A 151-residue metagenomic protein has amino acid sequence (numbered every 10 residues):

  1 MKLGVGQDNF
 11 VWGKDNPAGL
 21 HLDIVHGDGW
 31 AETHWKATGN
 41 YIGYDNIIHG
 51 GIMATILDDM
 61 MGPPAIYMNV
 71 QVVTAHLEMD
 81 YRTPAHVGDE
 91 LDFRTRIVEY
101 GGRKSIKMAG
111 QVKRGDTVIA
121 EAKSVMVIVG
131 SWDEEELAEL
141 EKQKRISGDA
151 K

Functional and structural regions predicted by a protein language model:
M1-G39, A138, K142-K151: Non-catalytic linker/capping segments at the edges of enzyme domains
M1-K2, H86-V87, V98-K151: HotDog/MaoC-like acyl-thioester-processing domains
V25-G27, R96-Y100: Short beta-strand micro-motifs enriched in acidic
E32-T55: A conserved, well-ordered hydrophobic junction motif at loop->secondary-structure transitions
W35-A37, Y81, I128: Hydrophobic residues in beta-strands and at strand termini
D59-V98, K123-M126: Hydrophobic beta-strand-centered segment that forms part of the acyl-chain substrate-binding groove
